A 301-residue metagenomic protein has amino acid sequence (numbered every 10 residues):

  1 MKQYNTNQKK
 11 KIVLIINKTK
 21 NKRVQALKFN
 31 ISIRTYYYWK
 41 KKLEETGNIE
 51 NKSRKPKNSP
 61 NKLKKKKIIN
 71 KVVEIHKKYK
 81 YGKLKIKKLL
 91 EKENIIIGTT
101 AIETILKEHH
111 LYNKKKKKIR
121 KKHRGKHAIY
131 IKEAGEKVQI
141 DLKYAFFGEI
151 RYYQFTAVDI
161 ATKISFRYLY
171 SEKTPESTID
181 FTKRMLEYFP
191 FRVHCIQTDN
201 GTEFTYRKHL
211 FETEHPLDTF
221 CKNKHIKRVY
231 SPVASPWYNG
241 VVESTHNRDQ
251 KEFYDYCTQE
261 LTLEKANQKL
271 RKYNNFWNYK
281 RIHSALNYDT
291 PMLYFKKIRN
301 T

Functional and structural regions predicted by a protein language model:
K2-Q3, K222-I226, R248-T301: C-terminal domain-tail junction helix/linker
Q3-K20, I69-Y79: Short, amphipathic alpha-helical "recognition" segments used to contact nucleic acids or chromatin
R23-F29, I86: Short alpha-helical "recognition helix" segments of helix-turn-helix
L27-W39, E91-A101: Short, basic interhelical loop/turn and adjoining N-cap of the next helix at nucleic-acid- or acidic-partner-contacting
K40-L43, L106: DNA major-groove recognition helix of helix-turn-helix
N48-N70, E74-K137, T202, H215-C221 (+1 more regions): Basic, flexible linker segments flanking DNA-binding modules in nucleic acid-interacting mobile-element proteins
I96, L111-D159, I164, S177-D180 (+1 more regions): Mobile-element integrase/transposase regions, centering on the N-terminal DNA-binding/Zn-coordinating module
T198-N200, K208-F211, H215-C221, K227-K251 (+2 more regions): RNase H-like two-metal-ion nuclease catalytic core shared by retroviral integrases and related mobile-element nucleases
